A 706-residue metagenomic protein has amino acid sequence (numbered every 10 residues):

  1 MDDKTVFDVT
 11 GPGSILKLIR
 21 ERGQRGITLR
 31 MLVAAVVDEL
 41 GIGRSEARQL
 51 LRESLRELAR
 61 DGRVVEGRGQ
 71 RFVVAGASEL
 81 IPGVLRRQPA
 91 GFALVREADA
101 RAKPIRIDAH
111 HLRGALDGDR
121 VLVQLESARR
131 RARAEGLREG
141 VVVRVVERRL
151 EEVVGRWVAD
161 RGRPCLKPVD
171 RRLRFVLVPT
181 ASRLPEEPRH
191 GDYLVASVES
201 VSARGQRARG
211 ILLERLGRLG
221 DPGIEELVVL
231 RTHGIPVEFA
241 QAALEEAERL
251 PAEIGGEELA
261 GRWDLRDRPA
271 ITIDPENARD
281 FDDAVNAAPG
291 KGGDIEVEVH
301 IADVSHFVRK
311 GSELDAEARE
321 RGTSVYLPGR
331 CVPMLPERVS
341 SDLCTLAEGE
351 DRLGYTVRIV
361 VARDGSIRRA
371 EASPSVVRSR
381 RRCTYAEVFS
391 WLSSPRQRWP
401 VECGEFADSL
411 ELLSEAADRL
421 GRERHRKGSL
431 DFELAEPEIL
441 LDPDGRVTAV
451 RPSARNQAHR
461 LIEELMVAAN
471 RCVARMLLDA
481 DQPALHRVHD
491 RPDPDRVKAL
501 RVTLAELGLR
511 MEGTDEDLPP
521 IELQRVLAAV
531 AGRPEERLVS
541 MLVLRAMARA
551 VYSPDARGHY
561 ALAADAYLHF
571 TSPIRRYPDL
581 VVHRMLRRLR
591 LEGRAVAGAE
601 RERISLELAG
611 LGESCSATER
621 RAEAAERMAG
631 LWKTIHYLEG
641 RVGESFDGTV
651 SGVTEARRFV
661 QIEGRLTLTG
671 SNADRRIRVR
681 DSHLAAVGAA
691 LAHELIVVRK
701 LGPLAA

Functional and structural regions predicted by a protein language model:
M1-E298, S305-E350, R382, S390 (+1 more regions): Charge-lined substrate channels and their catalytic hotspots, especially those that engage the 3′ end of RNA
L16, N470, A474, H583 (+1 more regions): Predominant activation on well-ordered alpha-helical scaffold segments within soluble catalytic domains
A34, A181, V195, S200-A203 (+3 more regions): Electropositive polyanion-binding surfaces
A115, P188, V299-H300, F570-S572 (+3 more regions): Short conserved micro-motifs on helix faces and helix-strand junctions that flank and scaffold key functional residues
R144, E214, T272, V488 (+2 more regions): Structural signal for conserved beta-strand scaffold positions within catalytic alpha/beta enzyme cores
I211, A499, A690-L691: Alpha-helical scaffold elements adjacent to nucleotide-binding pockets in ATP/GTP-utilizing enzyme cores
F659-A706: Non-catalytic alpha/beta scaffold blocks inside enzyme catalytic domains
